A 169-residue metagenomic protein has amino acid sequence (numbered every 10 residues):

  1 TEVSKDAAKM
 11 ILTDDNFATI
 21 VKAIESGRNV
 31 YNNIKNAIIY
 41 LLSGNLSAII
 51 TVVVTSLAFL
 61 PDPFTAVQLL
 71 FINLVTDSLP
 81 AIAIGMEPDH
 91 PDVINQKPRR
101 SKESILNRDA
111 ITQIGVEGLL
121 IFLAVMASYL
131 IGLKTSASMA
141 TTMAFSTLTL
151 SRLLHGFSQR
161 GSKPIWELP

Functional and structural regions predicted by a protein language model:
T1-W166: Membrane-embedded transport module
P169: Mid-to-C-terminal catalytic subdomains of enzymes that bind/position adenosyl phosphate moieties or nucleic-acid
